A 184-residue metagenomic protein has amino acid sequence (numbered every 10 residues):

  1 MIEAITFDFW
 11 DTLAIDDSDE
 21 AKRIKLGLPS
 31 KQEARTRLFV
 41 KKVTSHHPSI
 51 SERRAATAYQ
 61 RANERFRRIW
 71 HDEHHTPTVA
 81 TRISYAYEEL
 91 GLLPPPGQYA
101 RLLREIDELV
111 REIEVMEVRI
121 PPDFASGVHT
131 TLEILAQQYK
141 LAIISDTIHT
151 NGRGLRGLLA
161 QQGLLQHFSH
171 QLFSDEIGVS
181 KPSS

Functional and structural regions predicted by a protein language model:
M1-F7: Non-catalytic pre-domain segments flanking phosphatase-related domains
D11: Receiver (REC) domain active-site loop signature in two-component systems and cognate sites in sensor histidine kinases
I15-W70: Conserved phosphoryl-transfer catalytic core
A34-S49, P77-G97, G163: Helix-loop "lid/cap" segments that line or gate small-molecule binding pockets
H74-T81, P96, E112-I143, K181: Short, acidic loop-to-helix structural element flanking the phosphoryl-transfer center in phosphate-processing enzymes
R104-I113, Q171: Short, basic/glycine-rich phosphate-binding loops at helix/coil junctions that contact nucleotide phosphates
P122-D123, A142-S184: Substrate-recognition "cap/lid" segment bordering the active-site pocket of phosphatases
